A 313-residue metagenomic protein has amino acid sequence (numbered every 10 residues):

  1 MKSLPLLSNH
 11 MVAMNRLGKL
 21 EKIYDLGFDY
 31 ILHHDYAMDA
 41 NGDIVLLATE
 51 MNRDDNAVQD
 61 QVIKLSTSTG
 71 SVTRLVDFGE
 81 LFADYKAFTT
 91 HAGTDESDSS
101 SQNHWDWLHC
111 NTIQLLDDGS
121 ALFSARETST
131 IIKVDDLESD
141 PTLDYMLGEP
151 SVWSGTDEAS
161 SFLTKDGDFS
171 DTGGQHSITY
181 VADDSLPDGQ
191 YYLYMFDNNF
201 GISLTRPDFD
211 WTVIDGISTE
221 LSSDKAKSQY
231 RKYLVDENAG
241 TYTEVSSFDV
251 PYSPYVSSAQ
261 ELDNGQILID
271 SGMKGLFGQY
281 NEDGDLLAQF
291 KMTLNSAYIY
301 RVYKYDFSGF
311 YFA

Functional and structural regions predicted by a protein language model:
M1-A313: Histidine-/acidic-rich catalytic cores in large beta-rich domains
